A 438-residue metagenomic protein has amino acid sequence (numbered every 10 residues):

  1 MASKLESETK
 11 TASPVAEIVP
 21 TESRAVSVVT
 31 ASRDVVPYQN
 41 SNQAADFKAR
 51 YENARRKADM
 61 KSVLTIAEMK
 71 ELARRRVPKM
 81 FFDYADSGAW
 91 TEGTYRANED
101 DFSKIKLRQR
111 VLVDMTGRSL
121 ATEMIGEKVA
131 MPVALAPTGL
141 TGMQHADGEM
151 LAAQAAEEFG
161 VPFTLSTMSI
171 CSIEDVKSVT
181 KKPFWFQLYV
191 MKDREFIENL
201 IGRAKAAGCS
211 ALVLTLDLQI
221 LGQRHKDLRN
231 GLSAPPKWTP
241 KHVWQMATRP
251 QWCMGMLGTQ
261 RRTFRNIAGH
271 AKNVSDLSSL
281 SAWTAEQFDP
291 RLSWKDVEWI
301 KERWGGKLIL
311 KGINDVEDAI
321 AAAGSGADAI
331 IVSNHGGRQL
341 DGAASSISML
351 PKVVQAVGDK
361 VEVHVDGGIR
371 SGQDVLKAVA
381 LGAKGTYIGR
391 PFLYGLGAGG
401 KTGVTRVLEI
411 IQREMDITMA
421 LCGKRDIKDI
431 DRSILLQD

Functional and structural regions predicted by a protein language model:
S3-L5, K10-S13, S23, S27-G126 (+3 more regions): An N-cap/entry alpha-helix motif that binds or orients negatively charged groups
P78, G358, G399-G400: Glycine-centered helix-coil hinge/cap
N98, S346-V353, L396-M415: C-terminal helical cap(s) of enzyme catalytic domains, especially alpha/beta-barrels
V129-M168, I173: Glycine-rich active-site/cofactor-binding loop and its immediate structural neighborhood
A134-L140, P183-Y189, S281-W283: Short, basic, glycine/proline-bearing loop/turn elements
L140, Q154, V179, E195-V365 (+3 more regions): Alpha/beta enzyme core
E158-V179, P183-I197: A gly/proline- and charged-residue-enriched helix-loop-helix capping module
E414-D438: Charged C-terminal helix
